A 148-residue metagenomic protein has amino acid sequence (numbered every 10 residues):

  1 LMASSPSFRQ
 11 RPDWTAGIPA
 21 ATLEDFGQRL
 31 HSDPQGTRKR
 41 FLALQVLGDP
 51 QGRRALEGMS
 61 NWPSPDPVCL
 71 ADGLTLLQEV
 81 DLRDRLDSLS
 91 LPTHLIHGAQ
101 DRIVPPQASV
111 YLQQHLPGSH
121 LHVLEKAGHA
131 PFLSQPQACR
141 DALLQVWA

Functional and structural regions predicted by a protein language model:
L1-L30, L70-D72: Flexible "cap/lid" loop of the alpha/beta hydrolase fold
H31-R85: Conserved alpha/beta-hydrolase catalytic His-Asp/Glu region
P65, V104, S134: Residue-level signal for the nucleotide or nucleotide-sugar donor/cofactor binding architecture
L89, L95-H97, D101: Short beta-strand/loop motif that positions the catalytic acidic residue of the alpha/beta-hydrolase fold
S90-L91, G118: Active-site acidic short loop of glycosyltransferases
R102-A108: Conserved alpha/beta-hydrolase "acid-adjacent" motif
V110-S119: Active-site-adjacent alpha-helix of alpha/beta-hydrolase-fold enzymes
G118-A148: Catalytic active-site module of serine/aspartate enzymes centered on a nucleophile-bearing elbow/loop
